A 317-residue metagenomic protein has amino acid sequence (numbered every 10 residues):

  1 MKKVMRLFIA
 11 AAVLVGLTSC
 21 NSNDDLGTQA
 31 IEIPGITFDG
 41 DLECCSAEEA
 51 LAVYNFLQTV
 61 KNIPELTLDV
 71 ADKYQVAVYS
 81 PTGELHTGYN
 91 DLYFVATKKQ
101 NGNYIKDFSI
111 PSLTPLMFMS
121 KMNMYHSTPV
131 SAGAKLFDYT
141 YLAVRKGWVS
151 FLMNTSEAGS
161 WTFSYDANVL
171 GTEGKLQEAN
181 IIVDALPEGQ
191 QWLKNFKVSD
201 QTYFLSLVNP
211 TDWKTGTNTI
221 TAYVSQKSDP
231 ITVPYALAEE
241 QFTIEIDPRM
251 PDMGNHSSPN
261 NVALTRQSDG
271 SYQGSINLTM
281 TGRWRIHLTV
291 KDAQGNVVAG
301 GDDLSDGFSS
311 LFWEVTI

Functional and structural regions predicted by a protein language model:
V15-S19: C-terminal motif of bacterial Sec signal peptides marking the signal peptidase cleavage site
N21-K121, W313: Acidic/polar, low-complexity intrinsically disordered N-terminal segments immediately downstream of a Sec signal
Y79, Y93-T97, V208, T219-K227 (+2 more regions): Short edge beta-strand/loop segments characteristic of extracellular beta-sandwich folds
N90, K98-G133, S225-V262, G301 (+1 more regions): Short flexible loop/turn segments that cap and initiate beta-strands
Q100-N101, N168-L176, R283, K291-G301: Short acidic/polar inter-strand loop motif in beta-rich domains
G133-F151, G159, R266-S275: Aromatic sugar-binding surface patches on proteins that engage polysaccharides or sugar-phosphate polymers
S150-E157, N277-R283, T316: Short, surface-exposed loop/turn segments at beta-strand-coil junctions that are enriched for proline with nearby
N154-I220: Surface-exposed beta-loop interaction hotspot
